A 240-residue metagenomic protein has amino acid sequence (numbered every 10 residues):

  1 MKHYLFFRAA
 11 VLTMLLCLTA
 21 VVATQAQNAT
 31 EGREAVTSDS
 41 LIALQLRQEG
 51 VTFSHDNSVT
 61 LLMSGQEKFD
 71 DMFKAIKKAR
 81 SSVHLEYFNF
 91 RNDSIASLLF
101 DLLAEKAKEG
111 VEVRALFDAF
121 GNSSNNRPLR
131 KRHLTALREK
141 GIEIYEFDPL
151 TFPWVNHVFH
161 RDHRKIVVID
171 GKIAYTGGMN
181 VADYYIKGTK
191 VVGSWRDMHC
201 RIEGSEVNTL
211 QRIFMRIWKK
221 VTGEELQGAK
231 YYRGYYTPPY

Functional and structural regions predicted by a protein language model:
M1-T30: Bacterial Sec-dependent N-terminal signal peptides
A23-Y240: Charged, low-complexity intrinsically disordered terminal segments
